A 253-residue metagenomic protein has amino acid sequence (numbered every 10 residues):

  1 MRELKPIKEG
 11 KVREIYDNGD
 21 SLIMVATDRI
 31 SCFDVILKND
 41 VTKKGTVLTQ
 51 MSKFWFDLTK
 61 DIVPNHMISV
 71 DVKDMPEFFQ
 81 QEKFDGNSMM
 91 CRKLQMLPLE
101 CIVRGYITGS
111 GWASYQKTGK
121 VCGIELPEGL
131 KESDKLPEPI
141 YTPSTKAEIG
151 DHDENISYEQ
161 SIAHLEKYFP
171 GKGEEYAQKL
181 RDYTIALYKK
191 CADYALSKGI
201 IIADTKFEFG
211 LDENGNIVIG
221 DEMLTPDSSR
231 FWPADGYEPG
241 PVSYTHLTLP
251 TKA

Functional and structural regions predicted by a protein language model:
M1-A147: Active-site loop/lid in soluble adenylation, ligation, and acyl-transfer enzymes
E14, K206-E208: Short, surface-exposed charged micro-motifs
S21, M96-P98, K198-I202, E213-I217: Coil-to-beta-strand transition motifs
L136-K172: A short mid-domain helix/strand-loop element embedded in enzyme catalytic domains that forms or borders the active-site
P137-D151, Y188-I201, M223-S228: Phosphate-binding core of ATP-grasp and ATP-grasp-like enzymes
F169-A203: A long amphipathic alpha-helix within ATP-dependent nucleotide-binding catalytic cores
E208-S243: Catalytic activation segment of kinase domains across protein kinase-like and atypical kinase folds
T245-T251: Conserved small/polar residues in nucleotide/adenosyl-binding loops
